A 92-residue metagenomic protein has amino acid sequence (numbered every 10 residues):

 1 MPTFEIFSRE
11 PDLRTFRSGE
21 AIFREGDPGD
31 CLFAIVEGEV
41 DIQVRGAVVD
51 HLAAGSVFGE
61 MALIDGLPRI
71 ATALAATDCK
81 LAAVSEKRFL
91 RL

Functional and structural regions predicted by a protein language model:
M1-R45: Regulatory nucleotide-sensing modules
R9, D50-L92: Cyclic-nucleotide recognition modules
